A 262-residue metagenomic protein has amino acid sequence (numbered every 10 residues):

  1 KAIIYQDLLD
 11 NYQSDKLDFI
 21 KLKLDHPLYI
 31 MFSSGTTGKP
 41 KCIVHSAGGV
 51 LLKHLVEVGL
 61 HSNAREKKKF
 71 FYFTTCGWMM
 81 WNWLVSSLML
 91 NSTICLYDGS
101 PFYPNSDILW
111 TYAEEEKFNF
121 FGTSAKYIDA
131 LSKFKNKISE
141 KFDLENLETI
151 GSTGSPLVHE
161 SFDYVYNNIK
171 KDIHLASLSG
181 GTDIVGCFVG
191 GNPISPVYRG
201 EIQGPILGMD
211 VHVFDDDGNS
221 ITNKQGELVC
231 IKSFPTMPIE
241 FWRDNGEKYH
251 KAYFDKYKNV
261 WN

Functional and structural regions predicted by a protein language model:
K1-D7, E116-K117, S124-A125: Structural core segment of the AMP-binding/adenylate-forming
A2-F32, K39, G49-L51, N63-K69: Conserved pre-ATP/AMP-binding loop-to-beta segment of ANL
P27, S33-T36, V58, F70 (+6 more regions): Conserved S/T- and glycine-rich ATP-binding loop of Class I adenylate-forming
P40, K53-E57, N82-W83, W110 (+7 more regions): Adenylate-forming
K41-V44, T93-P101, A130, A176: Short beta-strand->loop structural element characteristic of the AMP-binding/adenylate-forming
L51-K69, M79-N119, F134, D210: Conserved AMP-binding/adenylation subdomain of ANL enzymes
E66, L90-S92, F118-G122, S132-V197: Gly/Ser/Thr-rich phosphate-binding loop
S220-T222, V229-N262: Conserved ATP-binding/catalytic segment of the ANL
